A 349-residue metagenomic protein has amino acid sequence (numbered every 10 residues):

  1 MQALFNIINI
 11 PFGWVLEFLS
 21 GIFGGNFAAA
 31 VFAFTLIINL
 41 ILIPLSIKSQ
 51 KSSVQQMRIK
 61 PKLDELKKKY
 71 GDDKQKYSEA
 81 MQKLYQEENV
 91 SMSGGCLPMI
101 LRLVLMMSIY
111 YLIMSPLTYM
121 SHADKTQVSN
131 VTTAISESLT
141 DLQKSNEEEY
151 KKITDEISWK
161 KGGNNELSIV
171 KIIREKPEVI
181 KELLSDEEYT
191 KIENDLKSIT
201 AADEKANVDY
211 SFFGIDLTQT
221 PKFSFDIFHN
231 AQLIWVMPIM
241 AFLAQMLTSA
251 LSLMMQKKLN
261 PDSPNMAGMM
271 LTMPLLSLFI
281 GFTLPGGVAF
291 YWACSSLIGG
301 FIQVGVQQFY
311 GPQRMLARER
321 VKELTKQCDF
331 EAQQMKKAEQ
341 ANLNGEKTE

Functional and structural regions predicted by a protein language model:
Q2, W14-S20, M107-Q127, Q245-L251: Juxtamembrane "helix exit" motif at the C-terminal ends of alpha-helical transmembrane segments in multi-pass membrane
L4-F23, I59-K62, L66, Y70 (+3 more regions): Hydrophobic alpha-helical segments of integral membrane proteins, encompassing both true transmembrane helices
I8, F12, L16, F23-F27 (+2 more regions): Membrane-helix and juxtamembrane interface regions of eukaryotic multi-pass membrane proteins
G25, M107, L117-T118, T132-Y150 (+1 more regions): Hydrophobic alpha-helical transmembrane segments and adjacent short intramembrane/lumenal linkers of inner/organellar
I38-M107, S115, M246-I280, L297 (+2 more regions): Membrane-interface amphipathic helices and adjacent TM-edge segments
A134-E182, I302, V306-E349: Cytosolic, positively charged, low-complexity intrinsically disordered regions immediately flanking transmembrane
K161-F213: Intrinsically disordered, low-complexity acidic Ser/Thr-rich regulatory segments
